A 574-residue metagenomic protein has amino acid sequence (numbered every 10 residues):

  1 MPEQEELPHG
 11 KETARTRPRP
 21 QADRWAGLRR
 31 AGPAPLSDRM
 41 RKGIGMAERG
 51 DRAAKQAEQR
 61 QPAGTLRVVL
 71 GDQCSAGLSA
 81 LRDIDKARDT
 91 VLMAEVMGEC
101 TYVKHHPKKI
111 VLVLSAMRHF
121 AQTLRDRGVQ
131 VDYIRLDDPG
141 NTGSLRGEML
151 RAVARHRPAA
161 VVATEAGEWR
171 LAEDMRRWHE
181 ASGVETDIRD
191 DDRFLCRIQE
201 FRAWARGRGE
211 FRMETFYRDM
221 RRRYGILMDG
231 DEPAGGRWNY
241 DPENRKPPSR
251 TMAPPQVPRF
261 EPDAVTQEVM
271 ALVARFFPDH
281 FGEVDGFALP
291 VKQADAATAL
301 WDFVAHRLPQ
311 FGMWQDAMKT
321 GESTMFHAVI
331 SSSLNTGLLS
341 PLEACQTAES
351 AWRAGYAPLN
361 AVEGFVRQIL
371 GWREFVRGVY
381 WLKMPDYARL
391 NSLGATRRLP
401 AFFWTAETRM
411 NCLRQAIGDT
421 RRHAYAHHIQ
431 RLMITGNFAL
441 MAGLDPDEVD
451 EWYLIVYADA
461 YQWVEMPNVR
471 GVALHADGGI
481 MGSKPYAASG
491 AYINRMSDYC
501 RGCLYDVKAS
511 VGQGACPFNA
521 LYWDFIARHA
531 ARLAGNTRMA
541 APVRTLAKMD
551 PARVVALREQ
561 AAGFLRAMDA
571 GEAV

Functional and structural regions predicted by a protein language model:
P2-E3, P8-R39: Compositionally biased, low-complexity flexible segments
A26, E58, G64, L70-G71 (+2 more regions): C-terminal catalytic domain of photolyase/cryptochrome flavoproteins, centering on the FAD-binding pocket
E48-L136: N-terminal beta-strand-loop-alpha-helix module at the start of alpha/beta ligand-binding or catalytic domains
Q73-S75, G140, E165-E173, L440: Gly/Ser/Thr-rich loops at beta-strand to alpha-helix junctions that form or flank small-molecule/cofactor-binding
A94-V96, E185-C196, W463-G471: A generic structural motif
E99, R223-H327, G514-P517, A530-V574: A eukaryotic "domain-start" boundary segment
P107-R155, A160, E165-G167, R208: N-terminal Rossmann-like or analogous alpha/beta NTP/dinucleotide-binding catalytic cores that position adenine
S144-L289: Beta-rich, aromatic/charged-enriched effector core domains that present basic-aromatic interfaces for binding
